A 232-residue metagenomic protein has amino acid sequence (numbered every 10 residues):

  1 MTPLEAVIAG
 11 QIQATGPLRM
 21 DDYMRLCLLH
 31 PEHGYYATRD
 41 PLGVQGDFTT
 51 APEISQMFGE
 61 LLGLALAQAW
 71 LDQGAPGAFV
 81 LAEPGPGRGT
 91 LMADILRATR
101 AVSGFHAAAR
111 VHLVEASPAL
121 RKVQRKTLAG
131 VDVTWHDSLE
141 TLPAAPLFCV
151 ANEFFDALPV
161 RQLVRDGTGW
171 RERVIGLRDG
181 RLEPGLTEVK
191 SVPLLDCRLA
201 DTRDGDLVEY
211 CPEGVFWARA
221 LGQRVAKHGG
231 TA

Functional and structural regions predicted by a protein language model:
M1-P84, R88-L142, P146: Rossmann-like AdoMet
A6-G10, T134, E140-A232: Class I S-adenosyl-L-methionine
